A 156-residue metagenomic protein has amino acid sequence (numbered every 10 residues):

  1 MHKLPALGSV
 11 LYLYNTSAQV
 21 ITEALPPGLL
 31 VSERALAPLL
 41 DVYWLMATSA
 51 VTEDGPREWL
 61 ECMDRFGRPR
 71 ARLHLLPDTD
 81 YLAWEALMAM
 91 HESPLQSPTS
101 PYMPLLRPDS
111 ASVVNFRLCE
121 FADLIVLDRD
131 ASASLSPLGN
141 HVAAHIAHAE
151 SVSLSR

Functional and structural regions predicted by a protein language model:
M1-R156: Eukaryotic intrinsically disordered, low-complexity regulatory linkers and tails enriched in Ser/Thr/Pro
